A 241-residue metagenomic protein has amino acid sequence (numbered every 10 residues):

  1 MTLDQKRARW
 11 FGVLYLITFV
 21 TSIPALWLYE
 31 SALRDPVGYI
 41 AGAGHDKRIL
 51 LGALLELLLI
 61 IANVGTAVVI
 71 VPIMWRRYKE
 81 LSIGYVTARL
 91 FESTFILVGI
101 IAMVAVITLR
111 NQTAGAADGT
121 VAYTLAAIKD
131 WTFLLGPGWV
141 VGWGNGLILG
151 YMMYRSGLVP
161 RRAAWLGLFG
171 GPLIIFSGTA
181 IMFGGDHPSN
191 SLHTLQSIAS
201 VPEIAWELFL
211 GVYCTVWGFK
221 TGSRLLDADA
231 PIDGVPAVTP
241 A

Functional and structural regions predicted by a protein language model:
M1-A241: Hydrophobic, aromatic-enriched alpha-helical segments typical of multi-pass transmembrane helices
